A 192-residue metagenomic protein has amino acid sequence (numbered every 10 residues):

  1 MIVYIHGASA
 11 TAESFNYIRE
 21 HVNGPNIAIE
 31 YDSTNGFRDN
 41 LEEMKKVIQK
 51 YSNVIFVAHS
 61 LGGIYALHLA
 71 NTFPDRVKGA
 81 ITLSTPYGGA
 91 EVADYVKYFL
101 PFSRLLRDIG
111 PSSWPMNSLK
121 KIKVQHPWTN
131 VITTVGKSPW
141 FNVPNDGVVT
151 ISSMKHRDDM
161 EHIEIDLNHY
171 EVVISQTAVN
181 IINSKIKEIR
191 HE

Functional and structural regions predicted by a protein language model:
I2-H6, E13, V22-Q125, S138-P139 (+1 more regions): Serine-dependent carboxylesterase/thioesterase catalytic core of lipase-like alpha/beta-hydrolase/SGNH enzymes
A10, K123-E192: C-terminal catalytic-base region of ester-bond hydrolases, centering on the histidine of the charge-relay
